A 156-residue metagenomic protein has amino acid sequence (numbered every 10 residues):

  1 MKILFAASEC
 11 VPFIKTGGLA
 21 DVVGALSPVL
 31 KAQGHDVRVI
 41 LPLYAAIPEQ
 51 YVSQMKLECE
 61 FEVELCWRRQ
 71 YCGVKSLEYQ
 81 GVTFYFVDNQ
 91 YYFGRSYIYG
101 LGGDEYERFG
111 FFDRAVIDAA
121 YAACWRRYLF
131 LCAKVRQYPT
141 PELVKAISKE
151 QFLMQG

Functional and structural regions predicted by a protein language model:
M1-G156: Catalytic cores of nucleotide-sugar-dependent glycosyltransferases that transfer UDP/GDP/TDP-activated
